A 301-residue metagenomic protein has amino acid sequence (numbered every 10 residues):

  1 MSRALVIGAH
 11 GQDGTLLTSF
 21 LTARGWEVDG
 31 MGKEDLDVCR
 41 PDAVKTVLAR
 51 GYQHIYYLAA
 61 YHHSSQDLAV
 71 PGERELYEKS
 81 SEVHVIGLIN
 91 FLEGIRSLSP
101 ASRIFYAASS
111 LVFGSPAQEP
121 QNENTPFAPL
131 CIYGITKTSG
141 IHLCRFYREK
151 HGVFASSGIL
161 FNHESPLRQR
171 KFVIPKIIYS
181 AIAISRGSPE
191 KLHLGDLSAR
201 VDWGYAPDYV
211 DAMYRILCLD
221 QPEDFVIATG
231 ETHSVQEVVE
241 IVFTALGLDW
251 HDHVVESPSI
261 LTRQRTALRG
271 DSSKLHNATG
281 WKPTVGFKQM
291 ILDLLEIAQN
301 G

Functional and structural regions predicted by a protein language model:
S2, F287-G301: Amphipathic terminal alpha-helices
A4-T22: N-terminal Rossmann NAD(P)H-binding glycine-rich loop of SDR-like oxidoreductase domains
G30, L192, D196, E223-F225 (+3 more regions): C-terminal "lid/loop" region of Rossmann-like NAD(P)-dependent oxidoreductases
P41, T46, A206, P258-G286: Conserved C-terminal active-site "lid" loop/helix of NAD(P)H-dependent oxidoreductases that clamps the redox cofactor
D42-V83: NAD(P)H-binding glycine-rich loop region in Rossmannoid oxidoreductase-like domains and their noncatalytic homologs
I86-C131: Conserved Rossmann-fold NAD(P)-dependent oxidoreductase catalytic core, especially the SDR/UDP-sugar
Q118-P120, H142-L217, T232, V239-L246: NAD(P)-dependent short-chain dehydrogenase/reductase
I132, T136-S139: Active-site helix of classical SDR
